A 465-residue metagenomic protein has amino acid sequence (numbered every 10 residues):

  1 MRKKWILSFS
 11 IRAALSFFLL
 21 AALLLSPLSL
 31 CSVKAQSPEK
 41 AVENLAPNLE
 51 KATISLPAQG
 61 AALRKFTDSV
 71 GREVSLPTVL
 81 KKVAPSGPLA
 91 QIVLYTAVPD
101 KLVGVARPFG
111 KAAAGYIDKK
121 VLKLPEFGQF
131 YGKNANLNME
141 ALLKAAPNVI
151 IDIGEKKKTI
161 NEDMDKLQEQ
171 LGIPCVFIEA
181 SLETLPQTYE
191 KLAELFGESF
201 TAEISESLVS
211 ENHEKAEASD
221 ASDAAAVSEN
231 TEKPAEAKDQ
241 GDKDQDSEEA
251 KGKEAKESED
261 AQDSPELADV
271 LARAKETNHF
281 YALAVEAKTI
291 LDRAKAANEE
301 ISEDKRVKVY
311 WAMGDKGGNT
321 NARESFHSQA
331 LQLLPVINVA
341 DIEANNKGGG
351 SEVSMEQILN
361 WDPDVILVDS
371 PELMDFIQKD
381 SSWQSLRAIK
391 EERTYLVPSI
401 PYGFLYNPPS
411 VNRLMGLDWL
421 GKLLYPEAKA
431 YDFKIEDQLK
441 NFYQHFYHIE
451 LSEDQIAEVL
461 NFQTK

Functional and structural regions predicted by a protein language model:
A14-P27: Bacterial N-terminal signal peptides
L24-E39: Sec-dependent signal peptide cleavage junction
A41-R72, L76-P77: N-terminal low-complexity, Pro/Thr/Ser-rich intrinsically disordered segments that act as propeptides or flexible
S69-G71, P125-E140, A344-M355: Short helix-initiation/N-cap motifs at beta->coil->alpha
S86-A145, V149-K158, V336-V339: A short, structured surface patch at a secondary-structure boundary
Y131, R323-G349: Alpha-helical, coiled-coil/dimerization segments enriched in small aliphatic residues
M139-E155, S354-P371: Proline-aspartate-enriched helix->loop->beta-strand connector
V149, N161-D239, D244-G317, P398-T464: Extracytoplasmic substrate-binding proteins
